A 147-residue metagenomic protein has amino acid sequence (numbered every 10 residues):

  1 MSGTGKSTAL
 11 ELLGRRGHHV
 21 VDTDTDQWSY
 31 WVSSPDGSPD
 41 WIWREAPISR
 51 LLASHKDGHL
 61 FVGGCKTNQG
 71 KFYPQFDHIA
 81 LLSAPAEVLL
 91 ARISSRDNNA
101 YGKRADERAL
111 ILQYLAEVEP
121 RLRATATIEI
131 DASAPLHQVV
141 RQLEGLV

Functional and structural regions predicted by a protein language model:
M1-L13: Glycine-rich phosphate-binding P-loop
K6, N68-G70, V139-V140: Short, well-ordered alpha-helical microsegments
L10-K56: Conserved substrate/cofactor phosphate-moiety recognition/catalytic segment in nucleotide-dependent phosphotransferases
G17, D57-G58, F76-D77, T125-A126: Short, well-ordered alpha-helix to beta-strand connector turns
V32, F72-Y73, R92-S94: Short, flexible helix/strand-to-coil boundary loops that buttress conserved ligand/catalytic motifs in alpha/beta
H59-G64: Structural recognition of the conserved hydrophobic beta-strand(s) that form the central parallel beta-sheet of P-loop
H78-R121, T125-I128: A glycine- and Lys/Arg-enriched "phosphate-lid" helix/loop adjacent to the NTP-binding pocket of small-molecule kinases
E119-V147: NTP-dependent small-molecule kinase module
